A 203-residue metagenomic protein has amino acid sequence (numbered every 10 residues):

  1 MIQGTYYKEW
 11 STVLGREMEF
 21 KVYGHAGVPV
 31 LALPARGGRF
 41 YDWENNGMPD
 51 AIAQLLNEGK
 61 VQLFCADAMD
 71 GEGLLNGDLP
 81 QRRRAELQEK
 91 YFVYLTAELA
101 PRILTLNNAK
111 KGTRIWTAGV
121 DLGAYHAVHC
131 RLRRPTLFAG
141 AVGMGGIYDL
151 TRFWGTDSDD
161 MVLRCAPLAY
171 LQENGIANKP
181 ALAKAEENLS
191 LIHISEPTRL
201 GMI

Functional and structural regions predicted by a protein language model:
M1-L191, S195, R199: Non-catalytic cap/lid and distal C-terminal segments of serine-dependent acyl enzymes
